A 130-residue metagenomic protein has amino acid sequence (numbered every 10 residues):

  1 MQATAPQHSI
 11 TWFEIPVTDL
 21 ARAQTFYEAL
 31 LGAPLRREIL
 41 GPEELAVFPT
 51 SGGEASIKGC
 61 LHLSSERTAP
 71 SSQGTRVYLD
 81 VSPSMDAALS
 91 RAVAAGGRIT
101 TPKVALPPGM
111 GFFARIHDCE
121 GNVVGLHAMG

Functional and structural regions predicted by a protein language model:
M1-I15, R36-I39, V93-G130: Vicinal oxygen chelate
M1-T4, S65-A69: Short, flexible, solvent-exposed loop/turn segments with mixed acidic/basic and small polar residues
Q7, E14-S56, P107: Core segments of cupin and vicinal oxygen chelate
I10-T18, E66-V93, F112-H117: Vicinal oxygen chelate
A23-Y27, A92, G121: Conserved active-site tyrosine of GNAT-family acetyltransferases
Y27-L30, L45-V47, R76, L89 (+2 more regions): Residue-level detection of beta-strand scaffold positions
P49, H62, Y78: Residues in well-ordered beta-strands of folded domains
S56-L63: A short, structured beta-strand/loop element
